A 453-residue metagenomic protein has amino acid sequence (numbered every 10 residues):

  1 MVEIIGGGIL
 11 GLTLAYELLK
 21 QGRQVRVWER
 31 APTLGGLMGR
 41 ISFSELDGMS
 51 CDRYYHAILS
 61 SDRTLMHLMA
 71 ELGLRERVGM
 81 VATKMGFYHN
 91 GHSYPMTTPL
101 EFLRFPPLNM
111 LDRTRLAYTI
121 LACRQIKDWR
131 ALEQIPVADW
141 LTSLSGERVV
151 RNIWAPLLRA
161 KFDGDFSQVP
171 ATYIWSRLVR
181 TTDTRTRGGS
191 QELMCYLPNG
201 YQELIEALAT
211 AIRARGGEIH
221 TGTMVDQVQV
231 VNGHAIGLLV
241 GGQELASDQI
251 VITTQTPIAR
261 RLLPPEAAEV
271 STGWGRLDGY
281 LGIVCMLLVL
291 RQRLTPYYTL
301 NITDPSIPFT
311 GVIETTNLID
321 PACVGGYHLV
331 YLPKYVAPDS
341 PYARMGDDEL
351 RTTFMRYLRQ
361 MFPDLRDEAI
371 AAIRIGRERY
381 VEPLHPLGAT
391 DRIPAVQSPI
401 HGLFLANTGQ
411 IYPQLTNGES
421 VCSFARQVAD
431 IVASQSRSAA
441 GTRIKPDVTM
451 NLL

Functional and structural regions predicted by a protein language model:
M1-V27: N-terminal Rossmann-like FAD-binding beta1-loop-alpha1 element of flavoenzymes
L10, T33, P257: Conserved Rossmann-like nucleotide-cofactor binding loop
T13, L108, A117-V231: Active-site/ligand-binding neighborhood in enzyme catalytic cores
L19-S44: Glycine-rich FAD pyrophosphate-binding loop
Q21, M224-V330, K334-A343, D348 (+3 more regions): Mid-domain catalytic core of redox enzymes that form a hydrophobic substrate pocket/lid adjacent to a catalytic redox
L46-W129, P156: Dinucleotide-binding Rossmann-like beta1-alpha1 core, especially the glycine-rich loop that anchors the ADP
I319-G325, E378-L405, G409-Y412: FAD-binding beta-loop-beta segment adjacent to the flavin cofactor pocket
N407-V432: A conserved FAD-binding loop/helix module that cradles the flavin
